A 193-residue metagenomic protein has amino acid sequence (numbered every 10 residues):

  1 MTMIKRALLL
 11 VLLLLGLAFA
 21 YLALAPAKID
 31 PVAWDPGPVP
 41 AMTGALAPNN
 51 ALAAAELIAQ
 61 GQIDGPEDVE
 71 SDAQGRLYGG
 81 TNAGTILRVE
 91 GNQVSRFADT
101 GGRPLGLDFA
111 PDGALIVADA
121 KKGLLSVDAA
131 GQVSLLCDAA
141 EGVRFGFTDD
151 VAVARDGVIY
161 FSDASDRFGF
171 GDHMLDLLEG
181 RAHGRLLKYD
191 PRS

Functional and structural regions predicted by a protein language model:
T2-S193: Sequence-structural signature of mature extracellular/luminal beta-sheet repeat domains, prominently beta-propellers
